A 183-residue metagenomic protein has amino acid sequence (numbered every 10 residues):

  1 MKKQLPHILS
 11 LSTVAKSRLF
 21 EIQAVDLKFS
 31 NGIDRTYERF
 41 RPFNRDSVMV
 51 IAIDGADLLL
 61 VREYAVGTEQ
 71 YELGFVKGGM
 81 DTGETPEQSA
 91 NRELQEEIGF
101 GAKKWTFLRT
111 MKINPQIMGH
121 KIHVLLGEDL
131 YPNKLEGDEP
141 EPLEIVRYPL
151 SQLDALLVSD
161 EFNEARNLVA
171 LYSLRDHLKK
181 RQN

Functional and structural regions predicted by a protein language model:
M1-S17: Extreme N-terminal tail/first-helix region
K2-L5, F40, V48-R92: Conserved Nudix-box catalytic region and its N-terminal flanking loop in Nudix hydrolases and closely related
T13-M49, D54: Acidic, metal-coordinating catalytic segment for phosphate/diphosphate chemistry, firing primarily on the Nudix
T13-R18, S30, P42, V66 (+1 more regions): Acidic pyrophosphate-coordinating catalytic loop
N31-T36, L60, Q70-L73, N133-E136 (+1 more regions): Short small-residue beta-strand/loop micro-motif enriched in glycine and branched aliphatics
D46-M49, D54, M80-A165: Unchanged
A155-N183: Long hydrophobic alpha-helical segments typical of transmembrane helices together with their membrane-interfacial
